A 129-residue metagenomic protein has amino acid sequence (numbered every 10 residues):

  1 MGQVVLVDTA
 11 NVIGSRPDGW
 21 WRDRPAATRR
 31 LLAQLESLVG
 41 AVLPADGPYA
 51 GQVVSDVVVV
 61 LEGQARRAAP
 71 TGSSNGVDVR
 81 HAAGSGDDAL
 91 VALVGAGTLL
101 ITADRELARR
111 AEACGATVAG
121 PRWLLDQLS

Functional and structural regions predicted by a protein language model:
Q3, V12-S129: Nuclease catalytic cores that cleave nucleic-acid phosphodiester bonds, predominantly acidic two-metal-ion
L6-V7: Short hydrophobic beta-strand that contains or immediately precedes a catalytic carboxylate
